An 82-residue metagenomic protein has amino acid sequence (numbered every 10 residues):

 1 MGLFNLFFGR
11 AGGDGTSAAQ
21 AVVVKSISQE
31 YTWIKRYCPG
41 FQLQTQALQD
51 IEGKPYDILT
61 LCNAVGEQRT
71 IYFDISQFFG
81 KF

Functional and structural regions predicted by a protein language model:
M1, F8-D14, P39, E52 (+2 more regions): Feature targets compositionally biased, intrinsically disordered low-complexity regions with long contiguous runs
M1-T32: N-terminal trafficking/processing presequences and adjacent post-cleavage segments of proteins routed to secretion
G13, K25, I34, C62-R69: Residue-level signal for the start and early helices of compact helical domains
K35-L43: Short secondary-structure junctions
A47-F82: Short, compact, well-ordered microdomains
